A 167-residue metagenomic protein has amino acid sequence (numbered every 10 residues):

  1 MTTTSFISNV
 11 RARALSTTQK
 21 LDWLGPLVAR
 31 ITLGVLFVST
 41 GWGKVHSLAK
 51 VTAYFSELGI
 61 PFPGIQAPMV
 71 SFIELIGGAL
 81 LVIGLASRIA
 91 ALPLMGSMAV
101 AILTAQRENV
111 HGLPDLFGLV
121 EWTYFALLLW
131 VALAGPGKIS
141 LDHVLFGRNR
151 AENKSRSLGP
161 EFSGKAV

Functional and structural regions predicted by a protein language model:
M1-H46, G64-F72, I76, I83-V167: Extended, low-polarity transmembrane helix blocks
L48-I60, R88: Short juxtamembrane and helix-loop transition motifs at transmembrane-helix boundaries in membrane proteins
